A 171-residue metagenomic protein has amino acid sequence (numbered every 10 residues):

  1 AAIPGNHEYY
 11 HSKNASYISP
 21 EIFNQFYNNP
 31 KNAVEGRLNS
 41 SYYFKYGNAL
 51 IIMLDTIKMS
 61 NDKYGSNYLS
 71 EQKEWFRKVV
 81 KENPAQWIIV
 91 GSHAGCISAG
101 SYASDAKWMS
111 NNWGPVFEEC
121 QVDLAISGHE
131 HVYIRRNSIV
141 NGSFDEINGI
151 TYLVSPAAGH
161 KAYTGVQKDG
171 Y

Functional and structural regions predicted by a protein language model:
A1-P84, A103-K107, N112-L124, I134-Y171: Extended active-site neighborhood of metal-dependent phosphoesterases/phosphodiesterases
N6-H7, H93, H129-H131: Histidine-centered divalent metal-coordination motifs
D55, G91, G128: Conserved residues at the C-terminal ends of beta-strands
N83-G100: Short acidic, glycine-rich surface-loop motifs adjacent to enzyme active sites
